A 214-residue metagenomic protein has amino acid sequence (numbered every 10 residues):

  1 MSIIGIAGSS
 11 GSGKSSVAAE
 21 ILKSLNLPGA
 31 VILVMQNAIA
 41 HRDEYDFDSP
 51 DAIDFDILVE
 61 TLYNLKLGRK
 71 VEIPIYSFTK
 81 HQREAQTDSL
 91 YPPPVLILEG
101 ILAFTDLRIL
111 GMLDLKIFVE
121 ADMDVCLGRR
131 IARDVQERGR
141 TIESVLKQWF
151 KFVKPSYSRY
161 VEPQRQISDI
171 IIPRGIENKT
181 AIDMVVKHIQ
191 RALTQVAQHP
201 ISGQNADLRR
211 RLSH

Functional and structural regions predicted by a protein language model:
I4-G5: Short hydrophobic/aromatic beta-strand immediately N-terminal to the Walker A/P-loop
S10: The conserved Walker
K14: Conserved lysine of the Walker
V17: Hydrophobic positions on the alpha1 helix immediately C-terminal to the Walker A/P-loop
K23-I32: Post-Walker A helix-loop "phosphate-sensing" segment adjacent to the P-loop in P-loop NTPases
I32-K80, V95: Conserved nucleotide-sensing/catalytic segment adjacent to the nucleotide-binding pocket in NTP-handling enzymes
A85-R138: ATP-dependent NMP and nucleoside kinases share a basic, alpha-helical "lid"
Y91, A132, K154-H214: NTP-dependent small-molecule kinase module
